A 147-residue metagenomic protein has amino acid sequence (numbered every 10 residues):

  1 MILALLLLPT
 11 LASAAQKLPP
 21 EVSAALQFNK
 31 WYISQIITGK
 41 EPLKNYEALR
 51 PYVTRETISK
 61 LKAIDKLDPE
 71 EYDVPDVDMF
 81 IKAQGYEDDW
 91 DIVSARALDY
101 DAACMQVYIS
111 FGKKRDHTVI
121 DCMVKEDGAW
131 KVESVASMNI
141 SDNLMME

Functional and structural regions predicted by a protein language model:
M1-A4: Sec-dependent signal peptide recognition, specifically the positively charged N-region followed immediately by
P9-L11: N-terminal signal peptide c-region/cleavage motif recognized by signal peptidases
Q16, V53-K113: Surface-exposed, charged secondary-structure patches
L18-S23, L43, K113, H117: Soluble non-cytosolic domains of exported or imported proteins
P19-I37: Short, aromatic-enriched amphipathic alpha-helices that serve as compact interaction elements
I33-I37, L43-K66: Short, solvent-exposed secondary-structure junction/capping segments
R96-C104, S110-I120, E126, V132-E147: Low-complexity, intrinsically disordered terminal/linker segments enriched in charged and Gly/Pro repeats
